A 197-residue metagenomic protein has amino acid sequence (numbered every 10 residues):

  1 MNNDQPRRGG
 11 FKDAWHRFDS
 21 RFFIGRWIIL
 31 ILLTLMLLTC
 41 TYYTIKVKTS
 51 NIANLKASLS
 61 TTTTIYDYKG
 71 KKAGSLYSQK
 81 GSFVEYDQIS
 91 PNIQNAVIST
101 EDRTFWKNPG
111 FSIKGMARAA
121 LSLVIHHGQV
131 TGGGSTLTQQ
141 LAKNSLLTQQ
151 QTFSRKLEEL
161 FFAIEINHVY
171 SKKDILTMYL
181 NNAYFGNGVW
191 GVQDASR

Functional and structural regions predicted by a protein language model:
M1-R197: Juxtamembrane regions of bacterial inner-membrane/periplasmic proteins, predominantly the peptidoglycan biogenesis
